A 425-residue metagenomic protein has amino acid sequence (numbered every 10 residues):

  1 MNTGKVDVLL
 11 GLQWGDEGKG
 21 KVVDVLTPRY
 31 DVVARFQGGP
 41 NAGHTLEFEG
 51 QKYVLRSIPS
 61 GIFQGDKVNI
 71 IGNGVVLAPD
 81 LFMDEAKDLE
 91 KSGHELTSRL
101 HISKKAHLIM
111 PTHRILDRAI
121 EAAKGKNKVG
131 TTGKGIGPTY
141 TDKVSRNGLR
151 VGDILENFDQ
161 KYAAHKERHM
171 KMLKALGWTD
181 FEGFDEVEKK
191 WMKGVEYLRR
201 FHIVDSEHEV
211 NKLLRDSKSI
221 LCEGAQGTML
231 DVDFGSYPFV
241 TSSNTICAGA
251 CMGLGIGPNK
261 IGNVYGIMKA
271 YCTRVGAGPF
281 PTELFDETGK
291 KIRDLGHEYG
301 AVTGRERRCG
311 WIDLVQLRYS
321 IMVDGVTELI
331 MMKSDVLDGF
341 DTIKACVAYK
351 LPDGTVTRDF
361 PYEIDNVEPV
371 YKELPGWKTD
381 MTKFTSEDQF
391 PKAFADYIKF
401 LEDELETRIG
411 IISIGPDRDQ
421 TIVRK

Functional and structural regions predicted by a protein language model:
M1-K425: Non-transmembrane, aqueous-exposed alpha-helical and coiled segments at domain scale
